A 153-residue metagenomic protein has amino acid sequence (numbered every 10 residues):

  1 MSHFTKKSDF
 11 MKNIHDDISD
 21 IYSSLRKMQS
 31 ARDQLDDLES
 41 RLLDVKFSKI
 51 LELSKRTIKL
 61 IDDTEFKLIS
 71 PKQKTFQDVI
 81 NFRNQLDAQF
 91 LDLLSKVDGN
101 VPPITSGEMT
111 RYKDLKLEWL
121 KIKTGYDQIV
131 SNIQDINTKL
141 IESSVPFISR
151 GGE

Functional and structural regions predicted by a protein language model:
M1-K96: Extracytoplasmic/secretory ectodomains and luminal regions
L86, F90-E153: C-terminal amphipathic alpha-helix
